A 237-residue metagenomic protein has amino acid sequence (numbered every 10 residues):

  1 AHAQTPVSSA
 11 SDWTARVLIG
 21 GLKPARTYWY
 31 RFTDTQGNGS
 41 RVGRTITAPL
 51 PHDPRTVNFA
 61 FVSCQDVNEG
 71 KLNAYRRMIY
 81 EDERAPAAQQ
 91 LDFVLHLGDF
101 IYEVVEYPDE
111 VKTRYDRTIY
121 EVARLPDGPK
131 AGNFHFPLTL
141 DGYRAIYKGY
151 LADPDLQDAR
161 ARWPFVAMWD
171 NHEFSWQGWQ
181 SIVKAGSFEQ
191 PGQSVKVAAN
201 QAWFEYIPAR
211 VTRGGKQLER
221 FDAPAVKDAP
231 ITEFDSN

Functional and structural regions predicted by a protein language model:
A1-N237: Metal-dependent phosphoester/phosphodiester hydrolase catalytic core
